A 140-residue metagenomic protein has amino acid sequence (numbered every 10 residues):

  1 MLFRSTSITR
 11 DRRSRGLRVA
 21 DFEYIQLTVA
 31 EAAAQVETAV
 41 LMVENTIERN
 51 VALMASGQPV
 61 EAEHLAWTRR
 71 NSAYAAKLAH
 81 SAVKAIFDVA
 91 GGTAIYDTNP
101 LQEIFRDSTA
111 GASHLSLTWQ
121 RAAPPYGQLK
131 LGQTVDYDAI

Functional and structural regions predicted by a protein language model:
M1-L2: Short, small-residue-biased leader/transition segments that mark boundaries at the very start of proteins
S5-F22: Conserved catalytic-core motifs characterized by acidic clusters
T38-A73, K84-I95: C-terminal helix-coil-helix/basic helical segment that borders enzyme active sites and/or dimer interfaces and provides
L78-H80, I140: Non-transmembrane, aqueous-exposed alpha-helical and coiled segments at domain scale
G92-I140: Glycine-rich phosphate/cofactor-binding loops in nucleotide/flavin-utilizing enzymes
